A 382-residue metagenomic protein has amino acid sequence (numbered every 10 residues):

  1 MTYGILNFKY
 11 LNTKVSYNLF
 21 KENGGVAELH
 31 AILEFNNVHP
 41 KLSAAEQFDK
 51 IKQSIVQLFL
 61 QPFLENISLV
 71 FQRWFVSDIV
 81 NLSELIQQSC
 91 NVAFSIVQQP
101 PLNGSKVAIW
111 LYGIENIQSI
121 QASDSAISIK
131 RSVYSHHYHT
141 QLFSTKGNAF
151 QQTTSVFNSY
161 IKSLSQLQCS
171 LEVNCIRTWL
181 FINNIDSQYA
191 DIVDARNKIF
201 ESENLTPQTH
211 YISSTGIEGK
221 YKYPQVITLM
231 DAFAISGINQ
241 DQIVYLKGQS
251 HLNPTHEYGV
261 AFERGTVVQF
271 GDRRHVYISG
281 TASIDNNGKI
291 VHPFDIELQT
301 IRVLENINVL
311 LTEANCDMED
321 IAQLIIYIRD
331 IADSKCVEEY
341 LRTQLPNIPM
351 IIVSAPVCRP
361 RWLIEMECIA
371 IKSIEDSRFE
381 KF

Functional and structural regions predicted by a protein language model:
M1-A322, I328-F382: N-terminal presequence-like segments and the immediate start of the first folded domain
